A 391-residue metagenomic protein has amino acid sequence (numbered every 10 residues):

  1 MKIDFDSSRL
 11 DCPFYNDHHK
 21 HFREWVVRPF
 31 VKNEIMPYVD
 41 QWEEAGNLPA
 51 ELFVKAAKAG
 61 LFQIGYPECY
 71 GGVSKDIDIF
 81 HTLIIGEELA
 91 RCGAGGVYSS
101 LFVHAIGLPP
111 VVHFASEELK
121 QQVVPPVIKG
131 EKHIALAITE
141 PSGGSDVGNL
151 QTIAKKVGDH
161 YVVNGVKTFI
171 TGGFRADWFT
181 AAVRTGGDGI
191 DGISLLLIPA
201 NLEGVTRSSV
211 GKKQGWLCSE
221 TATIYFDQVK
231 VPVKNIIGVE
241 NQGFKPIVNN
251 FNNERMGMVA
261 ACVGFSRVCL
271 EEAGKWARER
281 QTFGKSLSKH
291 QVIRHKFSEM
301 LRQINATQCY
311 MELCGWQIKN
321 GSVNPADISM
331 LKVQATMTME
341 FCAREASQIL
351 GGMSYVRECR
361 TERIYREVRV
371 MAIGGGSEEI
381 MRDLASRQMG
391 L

Functional and structural regions predicted by a protein language model:
M1-G93, F102, F114-L119, P126-E131 (+4 more regions): Alpha-helical interface subdomain recognition
D76-I77, D146-G148, G172-D177, I190-G192 (+2 more regions): Short glycine/proline-enriched turns and hinge-like loops at secondary-structure junctions
Y98-E118, G144-V147: N-terminal glycine-rich flavin-associated loop
G130-I138: A short, Trp-centered hydrophobic/proline-enriched beta-strand micro-motif
G143-G144, T168-G173, W216, N253-G257 (+1 more regions): Glycine-rich phosphate/pyrophosphate-binding beta-alpha loops
N149, N201-P232: Flexible, small-/acidic-enriched active-site or ligand-binding loops
D159-H160, N164-R207: A short core secondary-structure module
Q228-P246: Long, acidic (Asp/Glu-rich), low-complexity accessory segments flanking structured domains
